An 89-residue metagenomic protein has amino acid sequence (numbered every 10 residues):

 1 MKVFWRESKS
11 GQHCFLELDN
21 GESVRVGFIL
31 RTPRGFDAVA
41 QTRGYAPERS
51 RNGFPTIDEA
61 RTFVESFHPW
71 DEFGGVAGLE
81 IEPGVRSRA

Functional and structural regions predicted by a protein language model:
M1-R6, G35-A89: Mixed-charge, Lys/Arg-enriched low-complexity segments
S8-F15: Short, hydrophobic/aromatic-rich segments at coil-to-beta transitions
F15-L18, A40: Short beta-strand segments that buttress and anchor functional surface loops
G21-S23, Y45: Detector for glycine-centered tight turns/loop "hinges" at secondary-structure junctions
R25-G27: Intrinsically disordered, low-complexity proline/glycine-rich segments
I29-R31: Short glycine/proline-enriched loop/turn "hinge" motifs that connect secondary-structure elements and lie
